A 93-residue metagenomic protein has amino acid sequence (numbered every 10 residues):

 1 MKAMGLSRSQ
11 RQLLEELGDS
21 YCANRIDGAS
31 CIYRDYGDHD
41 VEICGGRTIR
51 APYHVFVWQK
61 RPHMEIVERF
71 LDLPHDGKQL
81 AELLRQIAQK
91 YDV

Functional and structural regions predicted by a protein language model:
M1-D38, R61-K78: Negatively charged, low-complexity tracts enriched in Asp/Glu with abundant Ser/Thr
I32, V41, V55-V57, V67 (+1 more regions): Extended aliphatic helical segments
D38-P62: A short, structured beta-strand/loop element
D76-Y91: A short, charged, amphipathic alpha-helix used as a generic interaction element across diverse proteins
